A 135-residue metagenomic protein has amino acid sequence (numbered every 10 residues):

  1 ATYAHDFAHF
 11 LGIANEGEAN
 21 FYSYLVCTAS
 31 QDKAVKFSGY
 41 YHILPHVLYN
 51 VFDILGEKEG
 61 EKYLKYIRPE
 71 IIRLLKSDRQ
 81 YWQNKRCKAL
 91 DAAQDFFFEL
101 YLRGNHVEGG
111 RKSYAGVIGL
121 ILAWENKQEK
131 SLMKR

Functional and structural regions predicted by a protein language model:
A1-I13, G17-N20, Y24: Active-site recognition of the HExxH zinc-binding catalytic motif
F7, L11, V26, L48-V51 (+2 more regions): Generic structural signal for hydrophobic core residues of well-folded globular domains
F10-E18, D32-K36, K85, A89 (+2 more regions): Extracytoplasmic/periplasmic, Sec-exported soluble proteins
S23-E59: Short helix/loop segments within enzyme catalytic domains that coordinate or immediately flank catalytic cofactors
G56-E61, S131-R135: Intrinsically disordered, low-complexity coil segments
E59-S77: Helix-rich C-terminal "cap"/substrate-channel and partner-interaction subdomain that packs against the flavin-binding
I72-R135: Pan-zinc metallopeptidase signature
